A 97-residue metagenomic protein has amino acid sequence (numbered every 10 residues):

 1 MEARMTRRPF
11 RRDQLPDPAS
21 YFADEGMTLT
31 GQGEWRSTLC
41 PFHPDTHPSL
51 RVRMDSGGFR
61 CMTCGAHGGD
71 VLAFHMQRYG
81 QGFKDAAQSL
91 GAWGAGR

Functional and structural regions predicted by a protein language model:
M1-R97: N-terminal structured subdomain of primase-like DNA metabolism proteins
